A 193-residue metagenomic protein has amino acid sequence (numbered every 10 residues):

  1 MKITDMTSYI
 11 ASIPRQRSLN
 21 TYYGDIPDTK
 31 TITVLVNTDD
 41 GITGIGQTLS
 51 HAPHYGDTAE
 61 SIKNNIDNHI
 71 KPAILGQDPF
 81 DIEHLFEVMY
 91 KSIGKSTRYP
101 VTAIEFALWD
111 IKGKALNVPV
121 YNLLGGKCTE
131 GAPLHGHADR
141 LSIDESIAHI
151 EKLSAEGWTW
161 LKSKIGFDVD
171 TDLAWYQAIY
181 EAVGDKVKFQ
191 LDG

Functional and structural regions predicted by a protein language model:
M1-I45, L49-Y55: Structured beta-strand/loop patches that form or line metal/cofactor-binding pockets in enzymes
D5, E83-E87, Y121-K127, K164: Beta-strand segments within the central parallel beta-sheet cores of soluble alpha/beta enzyme folds
T31-T33, A103, P133, W160: Broad gene-expression machinery/nucleic-acid interaction feature
N37-A115: Metal- or metallocofactor-binding catalytic centers and their adjacent structured scaffolds across diverse enzyme
I66, D81, L85, P100 (+5 more regions): General structural feature for long, well-ordered alpha-helical segments within catalytic domains of soluble enzymes
Y99, A103-D139: Glycine-rich, aromatic-flanked loop segments that form ligand/cofactor-binding clefts across common enzyme folds
G125-G193: Metal-dependent enolase-superfamily TIM-barrel catalytic cores that perform enediolate-based chemistry
